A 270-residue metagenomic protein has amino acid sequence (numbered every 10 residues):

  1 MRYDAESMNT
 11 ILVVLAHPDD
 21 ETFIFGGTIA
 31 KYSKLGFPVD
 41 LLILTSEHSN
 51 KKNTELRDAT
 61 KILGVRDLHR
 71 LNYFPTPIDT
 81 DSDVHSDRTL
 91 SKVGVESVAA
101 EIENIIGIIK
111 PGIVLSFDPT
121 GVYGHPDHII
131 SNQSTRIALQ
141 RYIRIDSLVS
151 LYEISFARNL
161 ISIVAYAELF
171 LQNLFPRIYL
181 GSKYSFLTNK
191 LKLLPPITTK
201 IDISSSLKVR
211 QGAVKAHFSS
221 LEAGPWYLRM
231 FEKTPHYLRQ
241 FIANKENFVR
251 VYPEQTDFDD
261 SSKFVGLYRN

Functional and structural regions predicted by a protein language model:
M1-K110, I137-L148, V249, D257-D259: Active-site rim/loop-helix segments in enzyme catalytic domains that contact anionic ligands
R2-L12, R88, V93-N270: Metal-dependent de-N-acetylase/amidase catalytic core
